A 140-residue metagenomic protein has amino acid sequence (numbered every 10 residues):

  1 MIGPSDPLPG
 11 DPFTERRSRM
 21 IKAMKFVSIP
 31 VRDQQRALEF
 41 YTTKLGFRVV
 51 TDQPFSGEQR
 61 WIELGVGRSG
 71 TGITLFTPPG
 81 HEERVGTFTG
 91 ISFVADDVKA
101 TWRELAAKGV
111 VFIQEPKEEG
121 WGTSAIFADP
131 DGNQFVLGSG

Functional and structural regions predicted by a protein language model:
P4-S5: Intrinsically disordered, low-complexity segments enriched in serine/proline and basic residues
D11-L38, F88-I91: N-terminal beta-strand motif that seeds the catalytic metal site of vicinal oxygen chelate
S28-T71: Core segments of cupin and vicinal oxygen chelate
V31-Q35, G86, G90-Q134: Vicinal oxygen chelate
P54-S56, E82, E118-E119: A short beta-turn/loop motif at secondary-structure boundaries
L64-R68, F127-P130, S139-G140: Active-site beta-strand termini and strand-to-loop segments that position acidic
G67-G72, G80-E82, D97-A100: Short, charged/polar surface micro-motifs in flexible loops or helix N-caps
